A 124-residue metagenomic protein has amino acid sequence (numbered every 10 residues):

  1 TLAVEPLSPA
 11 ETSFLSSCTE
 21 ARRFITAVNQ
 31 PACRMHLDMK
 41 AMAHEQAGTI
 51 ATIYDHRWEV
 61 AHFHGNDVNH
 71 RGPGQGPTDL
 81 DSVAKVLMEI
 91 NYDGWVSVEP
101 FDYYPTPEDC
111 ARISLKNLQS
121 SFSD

Functional and structural regions predicted by a protein language model:
P6-S13: Surface-exposed cleft-lining segments at the edges of enzyme active sites
L15-L37, A41-D124: Histidine-acidic metal/acid-base catalytic patches
